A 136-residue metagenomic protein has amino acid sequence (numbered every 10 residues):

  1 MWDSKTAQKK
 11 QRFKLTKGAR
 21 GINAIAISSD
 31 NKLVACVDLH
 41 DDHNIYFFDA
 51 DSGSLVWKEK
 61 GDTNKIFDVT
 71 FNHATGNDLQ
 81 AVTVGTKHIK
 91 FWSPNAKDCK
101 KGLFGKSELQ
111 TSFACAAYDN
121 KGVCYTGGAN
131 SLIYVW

Functional and structural regions predicted by a protein language model:
M1-R12, G21-N23, D38: N-terminal cofactor/phosphate-binding cores enriched in small/glycine residues, especially glycine-rich loops such as
D3, D38, Y46-D49, S93-N95: Structural recognition of the beta-propeller blade-terminating site
Q8-G18, S54-G61, K97-F113: Inter-blade linker and blade-boundary elements of WD-repeat/beta-propeller domains
A19-I27, N64-N72, Q110-Y118: Canonical WD40 repeat/beta-propeller blade segments in eukaryotic WD-repeat proteins
D30-K32, G76-L79, K121-G122: Short coil/turn segments that connect the beta-strands within blades of beta-propeller domains
V34-L39, Q80-V84, C124-G128: Conserved beta-strand element within WD40/beta-propeller blades
H40-Y46, K87-K90, N130-Y134: Short coil/turn segments within WD40 beta-propeller repeats
G53-T83: Repeat-solenoid scaffold signature
